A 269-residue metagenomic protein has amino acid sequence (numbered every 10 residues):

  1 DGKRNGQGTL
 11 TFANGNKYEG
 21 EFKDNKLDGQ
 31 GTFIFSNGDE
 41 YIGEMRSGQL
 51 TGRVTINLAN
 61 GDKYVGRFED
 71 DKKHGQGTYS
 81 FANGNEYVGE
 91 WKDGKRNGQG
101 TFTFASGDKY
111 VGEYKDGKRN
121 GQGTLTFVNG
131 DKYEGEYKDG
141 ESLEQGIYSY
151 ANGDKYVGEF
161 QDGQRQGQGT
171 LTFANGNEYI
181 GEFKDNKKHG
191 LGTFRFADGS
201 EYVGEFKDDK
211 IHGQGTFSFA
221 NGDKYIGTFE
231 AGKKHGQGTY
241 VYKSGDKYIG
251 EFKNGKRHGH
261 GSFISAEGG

Functional and structural regions predicted by a protein language model:
D1-R4, K17-L27, E40-T51, Y64-H74 (+9 more regions): Conserved anchor residues at repeat-unit boundaries in beta-strand-based tandem repeats, strongest for the MORN repeat
K3, T9-N14, K26, T32-N37 (+15 more regions): Threonine-centered tandem repeat motifs in low-complexity domains
N14, N37, N60, N83 (+8 more regions): Acidic/polar residues in short coil/turn loops that connect beta-strands within repeat-based beta-sheet scaffolds
